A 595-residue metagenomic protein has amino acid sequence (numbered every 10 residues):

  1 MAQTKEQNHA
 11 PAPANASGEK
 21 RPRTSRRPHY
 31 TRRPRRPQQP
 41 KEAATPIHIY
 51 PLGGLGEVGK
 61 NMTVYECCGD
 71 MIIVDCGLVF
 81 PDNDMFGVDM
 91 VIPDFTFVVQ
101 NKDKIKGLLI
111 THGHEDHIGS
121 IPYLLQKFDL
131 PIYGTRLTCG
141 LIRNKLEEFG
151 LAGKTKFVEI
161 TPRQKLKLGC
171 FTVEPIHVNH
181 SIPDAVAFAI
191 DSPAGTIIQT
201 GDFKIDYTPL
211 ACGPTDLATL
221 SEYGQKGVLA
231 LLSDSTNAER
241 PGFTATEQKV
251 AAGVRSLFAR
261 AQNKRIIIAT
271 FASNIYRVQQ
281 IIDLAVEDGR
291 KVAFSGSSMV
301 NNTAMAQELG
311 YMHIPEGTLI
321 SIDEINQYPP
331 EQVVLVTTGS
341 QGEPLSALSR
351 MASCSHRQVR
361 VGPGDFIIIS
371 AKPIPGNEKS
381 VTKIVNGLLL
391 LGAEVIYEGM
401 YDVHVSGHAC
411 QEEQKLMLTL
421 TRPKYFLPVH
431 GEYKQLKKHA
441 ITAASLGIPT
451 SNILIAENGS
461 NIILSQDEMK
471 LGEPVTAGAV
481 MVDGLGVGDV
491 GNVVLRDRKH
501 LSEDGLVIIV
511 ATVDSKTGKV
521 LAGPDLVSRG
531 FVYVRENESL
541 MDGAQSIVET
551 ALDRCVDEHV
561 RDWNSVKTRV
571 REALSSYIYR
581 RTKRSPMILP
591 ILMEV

Functional and structural regions predicted by a protein language model:
M1-A43: Intrinsically disordered, low-complexity RNA-associated tracts
R32-L109, H114-Y328, S346-R360, K379-K383: His/Asp/Glu-rich metal-coordinating catalytic cores of metallo-dependent phosphodiesterases/hydrolases acting on
L55, V79-D89, P93, K104-I105 (+6 more regions): A glycine- and charged-residue-rich anion-binding loop/surface
P131, L427, L589: Short glycine-rich phosphate-binding loop at a beta-alpha junction
L146, A443, I578: Conserved hydrophobic residues forming the short capping helix/wall of the S-adenosyl-L-methionine
T161, E457, R584-I588: Short Gly/Ser/Thr- and Asp/Glu-enriched loop/turn motifs at secondary-structure junctions
R240-S370, I374-G543, I547-H559, K567 (+1 more regions): Hard-cation-handling environments
H559-V595: C-terminal tails and terminal domains of large nucleic-acid-associated and other macromolecular-machine proteins
